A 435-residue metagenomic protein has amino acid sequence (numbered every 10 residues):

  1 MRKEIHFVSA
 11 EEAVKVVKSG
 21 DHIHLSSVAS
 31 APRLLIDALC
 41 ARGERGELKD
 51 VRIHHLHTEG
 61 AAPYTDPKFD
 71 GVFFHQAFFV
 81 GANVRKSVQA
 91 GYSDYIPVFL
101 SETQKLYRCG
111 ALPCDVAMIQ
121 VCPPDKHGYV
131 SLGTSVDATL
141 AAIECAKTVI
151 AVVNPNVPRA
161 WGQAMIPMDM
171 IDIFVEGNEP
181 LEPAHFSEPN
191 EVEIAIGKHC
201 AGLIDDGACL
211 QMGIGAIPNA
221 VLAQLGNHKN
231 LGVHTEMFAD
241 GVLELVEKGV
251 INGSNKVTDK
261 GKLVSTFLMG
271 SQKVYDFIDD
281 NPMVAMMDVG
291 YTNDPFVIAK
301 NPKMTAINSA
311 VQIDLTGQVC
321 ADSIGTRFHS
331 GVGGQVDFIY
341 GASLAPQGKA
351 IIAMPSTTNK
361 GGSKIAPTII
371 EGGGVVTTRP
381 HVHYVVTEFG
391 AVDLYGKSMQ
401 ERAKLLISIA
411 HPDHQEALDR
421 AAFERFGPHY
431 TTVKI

Functional and structural regions predicted by a protein language model:
M1-I435: Conserved alpha/beta enzyme-core scaffold
